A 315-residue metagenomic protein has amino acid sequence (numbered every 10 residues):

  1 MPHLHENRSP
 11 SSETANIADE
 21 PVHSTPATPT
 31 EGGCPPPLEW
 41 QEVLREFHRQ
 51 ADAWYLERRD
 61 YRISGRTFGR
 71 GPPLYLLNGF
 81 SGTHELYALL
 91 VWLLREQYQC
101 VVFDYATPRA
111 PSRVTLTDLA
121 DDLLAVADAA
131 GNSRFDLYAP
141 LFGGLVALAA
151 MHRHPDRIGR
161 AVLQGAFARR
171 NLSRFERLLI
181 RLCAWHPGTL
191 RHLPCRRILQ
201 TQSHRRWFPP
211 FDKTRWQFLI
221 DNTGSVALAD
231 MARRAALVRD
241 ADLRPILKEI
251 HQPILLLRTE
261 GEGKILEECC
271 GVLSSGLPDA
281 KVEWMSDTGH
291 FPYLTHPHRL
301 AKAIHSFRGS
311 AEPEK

Functional and structural regions predicted by a protein language model:
E57-A110: Conserved HGGG/HGGXW glycine-rich cap/lid loop of the alpha/beta-hydrolase fold
A88, V101-F142, K302: Active-site loop/oxyanion-hole signature of alpha/beta-hydrolase fold enzymes
H152, G159-T189: Flexible "cap/lid" loop of the alpha/beta hydrolase fold
L172-R174, H192-E249: Conserved alpha/beta-hydrolase catalytic His-Asp/Glu region
L243, Q252, L266-S275: Short alpha-helix in the alpha/beta-hydrolase fold that links the catalytic acid
I250, L256-R258: Short beta-strand/loop motif that positions the catalytic acidic residue of the alpha/beta-hydrolase fold
E260-I265: Acidic catalytic loop of the alpha/beta-hydrolase fold
A280-K315: Catalytic active-site module of serine/aspartate enzymes centered on a nucleophile-bearing elbow/loop
